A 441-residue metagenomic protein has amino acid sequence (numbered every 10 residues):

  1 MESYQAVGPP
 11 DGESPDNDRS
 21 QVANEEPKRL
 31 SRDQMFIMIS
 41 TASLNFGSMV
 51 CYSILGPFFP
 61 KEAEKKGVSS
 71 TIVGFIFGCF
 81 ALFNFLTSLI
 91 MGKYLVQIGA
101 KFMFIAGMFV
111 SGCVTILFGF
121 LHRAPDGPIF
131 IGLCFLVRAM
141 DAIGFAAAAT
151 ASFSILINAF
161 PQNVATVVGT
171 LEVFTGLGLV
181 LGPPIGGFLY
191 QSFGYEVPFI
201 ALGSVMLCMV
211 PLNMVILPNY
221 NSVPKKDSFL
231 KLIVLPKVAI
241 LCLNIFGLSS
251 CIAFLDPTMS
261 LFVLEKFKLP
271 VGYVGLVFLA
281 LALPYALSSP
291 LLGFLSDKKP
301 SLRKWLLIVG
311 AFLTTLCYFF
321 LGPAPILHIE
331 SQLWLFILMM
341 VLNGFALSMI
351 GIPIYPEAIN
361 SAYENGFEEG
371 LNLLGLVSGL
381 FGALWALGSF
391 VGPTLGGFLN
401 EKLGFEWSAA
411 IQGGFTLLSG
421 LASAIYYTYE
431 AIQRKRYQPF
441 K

Functional and structural regions predicted by a protein language model:
L55-P57, A239-F278: Extracytoplasmic gate region of multi-pass secondary transporters
A81-L89, L179-V180, A282-A286, P290 (+1 more regions): Residue-level signature of mid-helix packing/kink "hotspots" within the transmembrane helices of 12-pass Major
L86-A124: Conserved MFS/SLC helix-loop-helix module at the cytosolic interface between two early adjacent transmembrane helices
T87-G99, Y190, S289-S301: Helix-to-loop junctions at the C-terminal end of transmembrane segments in multipass secondary transporters
Q97-M108, K298-A311: Cytoplasmic membrane-interface "Motif A"-like loop-to-helix N-cap segments of 12-TM Major Facilitator Superfamily
F109-G127, F312-E330: C-terminal ends and interior cores of transmembrane alpha-helices in multi-pass membrane transporters/permeases
F135-T175: Cytoplasmic helix-loop-helix junction between adjacent transmembrane helices in 12-TM secondary transporters
G203-S222, A422-Y426: C-terminal membrane-cytosol helix-exit motif in multi-pass small-molecule transporters
